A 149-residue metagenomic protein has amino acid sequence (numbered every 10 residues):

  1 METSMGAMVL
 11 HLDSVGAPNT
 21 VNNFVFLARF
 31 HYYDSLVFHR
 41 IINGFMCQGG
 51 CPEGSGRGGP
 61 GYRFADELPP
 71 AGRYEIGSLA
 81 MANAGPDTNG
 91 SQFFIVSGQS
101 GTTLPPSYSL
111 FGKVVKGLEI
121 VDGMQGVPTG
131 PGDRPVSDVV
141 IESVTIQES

Functional and structural regions predicted by a protein language model:
M1-S149: Cyclophilin-like peptidyl-prolyl cis-trans isomerases
